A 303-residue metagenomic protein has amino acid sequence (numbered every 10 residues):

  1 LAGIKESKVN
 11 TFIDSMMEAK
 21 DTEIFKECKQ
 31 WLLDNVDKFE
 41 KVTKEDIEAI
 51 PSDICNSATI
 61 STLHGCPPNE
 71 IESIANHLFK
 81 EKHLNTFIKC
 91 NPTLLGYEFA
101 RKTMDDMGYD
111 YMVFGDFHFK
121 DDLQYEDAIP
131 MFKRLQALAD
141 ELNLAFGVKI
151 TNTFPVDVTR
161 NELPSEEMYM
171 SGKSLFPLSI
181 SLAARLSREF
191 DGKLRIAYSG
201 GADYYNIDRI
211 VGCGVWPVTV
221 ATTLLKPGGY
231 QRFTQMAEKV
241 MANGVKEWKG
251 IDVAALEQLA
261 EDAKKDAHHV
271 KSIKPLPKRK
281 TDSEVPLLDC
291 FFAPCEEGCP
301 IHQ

Functional and structural regions predicted by a protein language model:
L1-H64: Long, low-complexity, polar/charged, intrinsically disordered or flexibly structured peripheral segments
L1-S15, T22, S57-I60, N85-K89 (+4 more regions): Structural preference for beta-strand elements that scaffold enzyme active sites
I60-P67, Q124, G172-L175, S199-G200 (+1 more regions): Glycine- and other small-residue-rich loops at beta-strand/loop junctions that grip anionic moieties
C66-E81, F87-N91, L95-A100, D121-Y125: Extended, H/D-rich, highly charged conserved domains that either
A75, A183, I207-D208: Generic hydrophobic/aromatic pocket-lining and core-packing "Φ" positions
C90-P92, R209-M236: Glycine-rich phosphate-binding active-site loops on the catalytic face of alpha/beta enzymes
P92-G192, P227-V245: Glycine/Thr-rich beta-alpha phosphate-binding loop at enzyme active sites
Q231, Q235, A242-Q303: Ferredoxin-type iron-sulfur electron-transfer modules and their immediate structural context
